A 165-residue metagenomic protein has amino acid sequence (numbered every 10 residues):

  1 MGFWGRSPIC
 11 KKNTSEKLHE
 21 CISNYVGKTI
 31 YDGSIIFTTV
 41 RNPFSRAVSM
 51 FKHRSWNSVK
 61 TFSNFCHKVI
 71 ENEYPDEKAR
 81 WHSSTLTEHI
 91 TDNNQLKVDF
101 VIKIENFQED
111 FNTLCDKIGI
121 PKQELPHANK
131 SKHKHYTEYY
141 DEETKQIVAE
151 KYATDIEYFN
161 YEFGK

Functional and structural regions predicted by a protein language model:
M1-K165: Membrane-interface amphipathic segments in extracytoplasmic regions
